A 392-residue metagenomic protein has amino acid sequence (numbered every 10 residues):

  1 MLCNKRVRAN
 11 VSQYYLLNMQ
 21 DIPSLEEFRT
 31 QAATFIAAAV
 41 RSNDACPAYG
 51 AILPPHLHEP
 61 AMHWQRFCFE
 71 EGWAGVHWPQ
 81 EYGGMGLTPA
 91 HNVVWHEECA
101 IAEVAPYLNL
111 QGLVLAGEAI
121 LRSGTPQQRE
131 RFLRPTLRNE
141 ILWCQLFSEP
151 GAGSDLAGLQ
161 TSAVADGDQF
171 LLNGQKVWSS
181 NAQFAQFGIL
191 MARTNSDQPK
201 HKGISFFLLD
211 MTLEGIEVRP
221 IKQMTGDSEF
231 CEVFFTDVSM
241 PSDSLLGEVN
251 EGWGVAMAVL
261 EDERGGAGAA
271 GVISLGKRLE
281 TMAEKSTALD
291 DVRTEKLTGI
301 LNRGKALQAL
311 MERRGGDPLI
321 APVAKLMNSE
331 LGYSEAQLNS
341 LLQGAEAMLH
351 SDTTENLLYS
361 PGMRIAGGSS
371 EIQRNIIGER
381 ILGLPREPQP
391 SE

Functional and structural regions predicted by a protein language model:
N4, A9-L110, R131-P135, D290-T298 (+3 more regions): Amphipathic, small/basic residue-rich leader segments at the start of a protein or domain
D21, A90, V94-W95, C99 (+5 more regions): Glycine-rich phosphate/cofactor-binding loops in nucleotide/flavin-utilizing enzymes
D21-P23, I216-L307, M363: Glycine-rich beta->alpha junctions and the first turn(s) of the following alpha-helix
M62-Q65, F69-E140, N181-F187, G304 (+5 more regions): Internal helix-loop-helix
N139-F147, M191: A short, Trp-centered hydrophobic/proline-enriched beta-strand micro-motif
A152, V177-Q183, M224-T225, G362-S369: Glycine-rich phosphate/pyrophosphate-binding beta-alpha loops
T161-V164: A structural signal for short hydrophobic beta-strand segments in well-ordered beta-sheet cores
Q169, N173-R219: A short core secondary-structure module
